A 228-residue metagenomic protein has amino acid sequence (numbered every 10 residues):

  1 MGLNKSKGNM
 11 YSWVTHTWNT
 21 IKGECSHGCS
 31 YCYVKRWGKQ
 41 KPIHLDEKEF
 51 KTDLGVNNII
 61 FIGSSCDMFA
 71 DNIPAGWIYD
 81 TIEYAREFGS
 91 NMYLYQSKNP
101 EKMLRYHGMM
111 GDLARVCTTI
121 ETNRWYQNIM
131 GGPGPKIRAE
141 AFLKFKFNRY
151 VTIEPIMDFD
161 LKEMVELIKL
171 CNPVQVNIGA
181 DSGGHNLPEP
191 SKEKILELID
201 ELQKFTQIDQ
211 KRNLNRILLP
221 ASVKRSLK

Functional and structural regions predicted by a protein language model:
M1-F61, D67: N-terminal [4Fe-4S]-dependent radical SAM core
K5, S182, L214-R216: Short linear motifs in intrinsically disordered/low-complexity regions
K7, G38, R138-E140, L218 (+1 more regions): Small/flexible residues
L45-F205: Conserved AdoMet/S-adenosylmethionine-binding subsite of the radical SAM
L196, Q203-K228: C-terminal accessory extensions appended to soluble enzyme cores
